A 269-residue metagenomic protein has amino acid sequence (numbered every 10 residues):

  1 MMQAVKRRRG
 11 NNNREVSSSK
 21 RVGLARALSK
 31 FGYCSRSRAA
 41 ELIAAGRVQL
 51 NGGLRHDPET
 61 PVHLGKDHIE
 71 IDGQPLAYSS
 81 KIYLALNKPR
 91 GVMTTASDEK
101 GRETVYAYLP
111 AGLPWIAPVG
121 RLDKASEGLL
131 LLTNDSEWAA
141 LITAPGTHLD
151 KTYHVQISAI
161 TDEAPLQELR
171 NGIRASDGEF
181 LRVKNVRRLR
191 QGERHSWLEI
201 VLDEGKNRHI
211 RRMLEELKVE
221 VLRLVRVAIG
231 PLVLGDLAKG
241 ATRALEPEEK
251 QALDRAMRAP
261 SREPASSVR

Functional and structural regions predicted by a protein language model:
Q3-R269: Basic, flexible Lys/Arg- and Gly-enriched helix-loop patches that mediate nucleic-acid binding at interfaces with rRNA
